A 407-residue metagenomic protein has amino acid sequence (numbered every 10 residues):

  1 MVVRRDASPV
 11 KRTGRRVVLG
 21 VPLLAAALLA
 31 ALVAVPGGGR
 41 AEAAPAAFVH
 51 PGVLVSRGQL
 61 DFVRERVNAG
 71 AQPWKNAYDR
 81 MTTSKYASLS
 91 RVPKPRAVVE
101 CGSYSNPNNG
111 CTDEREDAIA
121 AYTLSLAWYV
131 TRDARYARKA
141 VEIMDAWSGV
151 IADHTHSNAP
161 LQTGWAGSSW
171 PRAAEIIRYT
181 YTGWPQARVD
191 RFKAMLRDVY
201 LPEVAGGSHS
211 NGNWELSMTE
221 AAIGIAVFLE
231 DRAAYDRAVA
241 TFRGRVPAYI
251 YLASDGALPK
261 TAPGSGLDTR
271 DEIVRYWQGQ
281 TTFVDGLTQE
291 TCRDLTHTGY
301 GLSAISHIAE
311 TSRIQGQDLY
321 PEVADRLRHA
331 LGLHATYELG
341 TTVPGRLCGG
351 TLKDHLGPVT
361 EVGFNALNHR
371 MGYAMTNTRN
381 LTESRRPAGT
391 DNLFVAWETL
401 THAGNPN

Functional and structural regions predicted by a protein language model:
M1-A25, E42: N-terminal export and membrane-targeting signals
A30-A46: C-terminal region of N-terminal signal peptides and the immediate post-cleavage residues of exported proteins
A43-S210, L216, E220, A240-A253 (+3 more regions): Extracellular glycan-targeting catalytic surfaces
R132, E230-D231: Transmembrane helix interruption/hinge and helix-loop junction motifs
I223: Glycine/proline-rich, flexible active-site/cofactor-binding loop segments that harbor closely spaced acidic
A233, R237, L295-S306, E310-I314: Active-site-proximal binding-pocket segments
I250-T291: Flexible internal linker/loop segments at domain or repeat junctions
